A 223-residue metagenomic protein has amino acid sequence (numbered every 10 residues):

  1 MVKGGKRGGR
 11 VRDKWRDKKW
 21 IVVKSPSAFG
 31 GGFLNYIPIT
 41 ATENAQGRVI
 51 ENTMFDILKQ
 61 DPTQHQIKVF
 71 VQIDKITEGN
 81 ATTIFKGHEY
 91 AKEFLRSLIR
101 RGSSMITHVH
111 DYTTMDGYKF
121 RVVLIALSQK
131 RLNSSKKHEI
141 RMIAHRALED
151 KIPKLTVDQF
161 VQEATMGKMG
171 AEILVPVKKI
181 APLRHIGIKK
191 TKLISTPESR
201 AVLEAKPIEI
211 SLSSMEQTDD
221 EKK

Functional and structural regions predicted by a protein language model:
M1, M54, M105, M115 (+3 more regions): Detector for methionine-enriched segments
K3-L132: Hydrophobic-cavity lipid-handling domains and compact docking modules
I84-F85, R100-R101, K130-E139, Q159-G167: Ordered, soluble secondary-structure elements with a strong preference for glycine-centered loop motifs and nearby
V122-I125, K130-I143, D150: Long, charge-dense
H138-K223: Positively charged, low-complexity, intrinsically disordered RNA-binding extensions
